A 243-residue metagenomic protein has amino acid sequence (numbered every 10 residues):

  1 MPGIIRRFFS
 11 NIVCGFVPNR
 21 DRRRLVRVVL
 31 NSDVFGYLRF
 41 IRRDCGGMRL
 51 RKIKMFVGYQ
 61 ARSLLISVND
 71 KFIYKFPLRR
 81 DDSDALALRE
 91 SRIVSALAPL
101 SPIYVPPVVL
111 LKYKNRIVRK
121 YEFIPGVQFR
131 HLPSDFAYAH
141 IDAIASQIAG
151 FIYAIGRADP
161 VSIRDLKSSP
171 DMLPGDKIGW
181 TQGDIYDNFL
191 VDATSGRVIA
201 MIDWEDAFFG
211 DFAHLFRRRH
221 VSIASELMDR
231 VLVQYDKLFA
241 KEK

Functional and structural regions predicted by a protein language model:
G3-M48: Juxta-kinase regulatory segment immediately upstream of eukaryotic protein kinase catalytic domains
S32-R51, A139-D184, F189-R197, K237: An alpha-helical support segment within catalytic cores of ATP-dependent transferases
V34-F35, L88-S91, S225, D229-L232: Short, surface-exposed alpha-helical segments at coil->helix boundaries
R51-D165: ATP-binding pocket architecture of kinase catalytic cores
Q60, V68, L88, Y113 (+4 more regions): A generic fold-level signal
D70, I117, I178-G179, V198: The start of beta-strands in P-loop NTPase/AAA+ ATPase cores
K75-F76, V109, K167, W180-G183 (+1 more regions): Short beta-strand segments
G179, Y186, V191-K241: Active-site Asp-x-Gly
